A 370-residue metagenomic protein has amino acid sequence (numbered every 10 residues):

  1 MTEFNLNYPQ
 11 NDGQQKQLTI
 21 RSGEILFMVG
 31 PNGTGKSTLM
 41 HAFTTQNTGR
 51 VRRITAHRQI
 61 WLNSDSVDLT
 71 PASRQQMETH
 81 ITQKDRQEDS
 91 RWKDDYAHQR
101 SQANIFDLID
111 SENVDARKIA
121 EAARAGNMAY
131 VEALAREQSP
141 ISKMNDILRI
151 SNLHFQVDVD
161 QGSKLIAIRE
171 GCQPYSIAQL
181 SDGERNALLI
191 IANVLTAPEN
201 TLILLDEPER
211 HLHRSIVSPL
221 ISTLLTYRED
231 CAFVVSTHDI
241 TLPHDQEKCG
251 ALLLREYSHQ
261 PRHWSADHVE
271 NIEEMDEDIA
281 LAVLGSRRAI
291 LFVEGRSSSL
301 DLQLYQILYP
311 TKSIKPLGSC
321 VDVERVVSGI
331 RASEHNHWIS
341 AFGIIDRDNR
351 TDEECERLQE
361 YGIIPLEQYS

Functional and structural regions predicted by a protein language model:
M1-N47, L148-V283: Switch/communication elements of ASCE P-loop NTPase nucleotide-binding domains
L26-V29, T34, R53, V235 (+2 more regions): Short, hydrophobic beta-strand segments that form beta-sheet elements in well-ordered domains
K36, E356-S370: Activity-critical C-terminal alpha-helical subdomain
L39-A42, P219, T223, Q303-L304 (+2 more regions): A short acidic, amphipathic alpha-helical/loop segment
T48-R149, Y361, Q368-Y369: Coupling/switch segment of ABC-type P-loop NTPase heads
R50, T201-L202, A289, A341: The start of beta-strands in P-loop NTPase/AAA+ ATPase cores
V51-R53, A251-L253, I314-P316, E360-P365: Conserved beta-strand scaffold positions in the cores of enzyme catalytic domains, especially in NTP/NDP-utilizing
I240-D352: RecA-like P-loop NTPase motor core
